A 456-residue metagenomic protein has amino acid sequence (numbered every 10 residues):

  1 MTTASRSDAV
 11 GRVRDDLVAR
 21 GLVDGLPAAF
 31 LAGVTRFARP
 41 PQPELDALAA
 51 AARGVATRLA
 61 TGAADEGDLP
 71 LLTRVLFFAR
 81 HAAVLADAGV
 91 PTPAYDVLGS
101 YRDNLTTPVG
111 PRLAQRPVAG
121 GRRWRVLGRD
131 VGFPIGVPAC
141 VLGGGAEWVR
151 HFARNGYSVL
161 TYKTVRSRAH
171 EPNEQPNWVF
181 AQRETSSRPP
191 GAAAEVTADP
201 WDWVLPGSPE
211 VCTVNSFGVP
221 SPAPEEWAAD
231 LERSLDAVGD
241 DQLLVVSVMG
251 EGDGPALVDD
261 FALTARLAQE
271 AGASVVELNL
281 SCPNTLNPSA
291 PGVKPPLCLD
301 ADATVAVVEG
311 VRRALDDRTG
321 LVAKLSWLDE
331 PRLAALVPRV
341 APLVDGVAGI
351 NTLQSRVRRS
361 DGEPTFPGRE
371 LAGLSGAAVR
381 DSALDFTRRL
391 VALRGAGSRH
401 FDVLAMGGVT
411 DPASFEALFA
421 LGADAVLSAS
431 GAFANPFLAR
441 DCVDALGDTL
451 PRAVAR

Functional and structural regions predicted by a protein language model:
G21, P41, G54-R58, G67-A119: Conserved, well-structured core domains of diverse proteins
R74-L85, P91-P93, Y101-D103, A193-A194 (+3 more regions): Extended, intrinsically disordered, low-complexity segments
H81, A139-V141, G145-R339: Active-site entrance/lid segments in N-terminal catalytic domains of soluble metabolic enzymes
G110-P117, L280-A301, A335-R399: Glycine/Thr-rich beta-alpha phosphate-binding loop at enzyme active sites
R116-G136, L235: N-terminal amphipathic alpha-helix/helix-capping segment at the start of soluble metabolic enzymes
Y162-S167, A420-D441: Glycine-rich phosphate-binding active-site loops on the catalytic face of alpha/beta enzymes
N173-T185, R359-E370, A432-A455: C-terminal helical cap(s) of enzyme catalytic domains, especially alpha/beta-barrels
E330-V340, T410-D424: Catalytic cores of alpha/beta
